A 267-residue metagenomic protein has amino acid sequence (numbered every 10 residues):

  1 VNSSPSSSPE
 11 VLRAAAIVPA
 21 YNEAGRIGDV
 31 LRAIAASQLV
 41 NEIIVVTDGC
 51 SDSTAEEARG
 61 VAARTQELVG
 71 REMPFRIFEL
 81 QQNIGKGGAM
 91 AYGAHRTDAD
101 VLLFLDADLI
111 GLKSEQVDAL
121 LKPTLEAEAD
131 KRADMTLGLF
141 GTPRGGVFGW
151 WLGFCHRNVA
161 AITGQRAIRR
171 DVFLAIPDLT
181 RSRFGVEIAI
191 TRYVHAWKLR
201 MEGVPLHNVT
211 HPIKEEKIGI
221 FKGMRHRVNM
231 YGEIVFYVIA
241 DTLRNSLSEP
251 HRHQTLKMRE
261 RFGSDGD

Functional and structural regions predicted by a protein language model:
N2-S8, R181, I188, H195-D267: Hydrophobic helical membrane-anchoring modules
R13-A15, E42, A189: Cell-envelope/extracellular polymer assembly enzymes that use nucleotide-activated donors
N22-A36: Short, well-formed alpha-helical segments that are part of the catalytic scaffolds of diverse glycosyltransferases
T47-E56: A conserved acidic beta->alpha catalytic loop
L80-T97: Glycine-rich, basic loop-to-helix element that forms the pyrophosphate-binding segment of sugar-nucleotide handling
L102: Short aromatic/hydrophobic "clamp" motif used to bind/position activated sugar donors
S114-L137: Conserved donor-nucleotide/metal-binding helix-loop-beta segment in metal-dependent transferases, i.e., the alpha-helix
T136-G149: Short beta-strand-to-loop element that shapes/binds the nucleotide-sugar donor at the catalytic cleft/hinge
